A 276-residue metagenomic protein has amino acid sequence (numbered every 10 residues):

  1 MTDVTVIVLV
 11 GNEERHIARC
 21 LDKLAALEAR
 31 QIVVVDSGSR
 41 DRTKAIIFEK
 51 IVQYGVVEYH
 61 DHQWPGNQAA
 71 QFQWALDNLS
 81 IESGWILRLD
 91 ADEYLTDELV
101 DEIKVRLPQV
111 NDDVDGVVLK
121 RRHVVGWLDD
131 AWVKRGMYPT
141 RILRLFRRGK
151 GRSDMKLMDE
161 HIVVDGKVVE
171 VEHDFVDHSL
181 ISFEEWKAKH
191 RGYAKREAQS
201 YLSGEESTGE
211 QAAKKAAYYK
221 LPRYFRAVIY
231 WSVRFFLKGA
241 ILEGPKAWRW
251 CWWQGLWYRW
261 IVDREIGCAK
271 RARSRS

Functional and structural regions predicted by a protein language model:
D3-T5: Cell-envelope/extracellular polymer assembly enzymes that use nucleotide-activated donors
N12-A26: Short, well-formed alpha-helical segments that are part of the catalytic scaffolds of diverse glycosyltransferases
A18, D41-K50, E98: Acidic helix N-cap motif at the loop->helix transition within catalytic regions of sugar-transfer enzymes
K23, D36-I46, W64-P65, D90: A conserved acidic beta->alpha catalytic loop
R30, V56-E58, V114: Short, conserved active-site loop motifs that form the nucleotide-linked donor/cofactor pocket
K44-N78, E82: Conserved donor nucleotide-binding strand/loop of the catalytic core
A69-Q73, L87, D97-R271: Catalytic-site signature of metal-activated, phosphate-bearing donor transferases, centered on the GT-A/GT-A-like
A75, E82-Y94: Short beta-strand-to-loop acidic/aromatic patch adjacent to the donor-nucleotide binding site
